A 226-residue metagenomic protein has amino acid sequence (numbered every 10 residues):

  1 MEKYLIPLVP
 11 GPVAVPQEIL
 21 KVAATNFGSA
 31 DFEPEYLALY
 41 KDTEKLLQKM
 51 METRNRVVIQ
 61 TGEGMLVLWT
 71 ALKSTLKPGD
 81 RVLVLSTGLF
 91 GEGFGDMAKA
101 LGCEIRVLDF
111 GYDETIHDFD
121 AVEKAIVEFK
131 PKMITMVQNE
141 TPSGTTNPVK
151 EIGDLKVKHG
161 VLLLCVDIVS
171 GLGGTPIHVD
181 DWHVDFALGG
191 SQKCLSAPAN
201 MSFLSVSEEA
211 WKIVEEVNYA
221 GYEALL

Functional and structural regions predicted by a protein language model:
Y4-T61, M65: A glycine-/small-polar-enriched, mobile loop at the entrance of the PLP active site in fold-type I
P7-L8, V58-T61, V84, V107-L108 (+3 more regions): General beta-strand structural signal in soluble alpha/beta enzymes
A14-V15, Q192-L226: Active-site C-terminal subdomain of aminotransferase-like
R54-L83, T87, G91-G95: Conserved beta-loop-alpha segment that forms the PLP phosphate-binding cup at the N-terminus of a helix
G93-E104, E123: Active-site-proximal loop->helix
T115-G171, C194: Active-site phosphate-binding strand-loop segment of PLP-dependent enzymes
D180-Q192: Conserved active-site segment immediately N-terminal to the catalytic lysine that forms the internal aldimine
